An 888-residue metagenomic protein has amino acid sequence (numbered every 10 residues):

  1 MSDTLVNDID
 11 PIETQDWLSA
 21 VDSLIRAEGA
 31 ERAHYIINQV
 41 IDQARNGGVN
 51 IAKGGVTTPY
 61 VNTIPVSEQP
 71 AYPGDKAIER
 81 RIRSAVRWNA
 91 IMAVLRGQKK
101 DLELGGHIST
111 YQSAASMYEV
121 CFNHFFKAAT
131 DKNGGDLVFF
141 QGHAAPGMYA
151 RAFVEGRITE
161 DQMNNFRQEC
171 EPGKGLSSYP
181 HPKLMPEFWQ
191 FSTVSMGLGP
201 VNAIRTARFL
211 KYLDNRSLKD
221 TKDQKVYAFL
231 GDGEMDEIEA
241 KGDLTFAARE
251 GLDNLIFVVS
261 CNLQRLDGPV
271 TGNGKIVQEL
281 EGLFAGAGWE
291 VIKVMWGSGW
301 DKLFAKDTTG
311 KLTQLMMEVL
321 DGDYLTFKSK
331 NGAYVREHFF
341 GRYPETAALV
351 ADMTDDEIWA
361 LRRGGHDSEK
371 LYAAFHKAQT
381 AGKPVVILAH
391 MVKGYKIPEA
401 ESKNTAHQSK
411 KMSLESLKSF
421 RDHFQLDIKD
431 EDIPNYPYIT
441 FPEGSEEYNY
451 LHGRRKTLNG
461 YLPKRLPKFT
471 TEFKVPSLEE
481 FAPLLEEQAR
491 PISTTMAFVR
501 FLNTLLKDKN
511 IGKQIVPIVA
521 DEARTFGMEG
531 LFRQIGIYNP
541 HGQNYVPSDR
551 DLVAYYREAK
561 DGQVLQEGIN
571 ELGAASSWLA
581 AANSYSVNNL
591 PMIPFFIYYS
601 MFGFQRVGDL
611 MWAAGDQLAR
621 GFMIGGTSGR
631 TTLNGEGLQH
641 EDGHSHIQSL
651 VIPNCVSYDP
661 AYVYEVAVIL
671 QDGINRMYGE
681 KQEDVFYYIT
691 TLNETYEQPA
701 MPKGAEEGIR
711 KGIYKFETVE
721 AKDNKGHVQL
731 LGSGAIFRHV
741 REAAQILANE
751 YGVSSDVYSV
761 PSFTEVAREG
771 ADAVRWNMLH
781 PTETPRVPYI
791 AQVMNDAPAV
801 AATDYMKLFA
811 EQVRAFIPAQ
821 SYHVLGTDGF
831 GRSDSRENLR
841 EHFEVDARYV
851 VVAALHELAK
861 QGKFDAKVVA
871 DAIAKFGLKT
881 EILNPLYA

Functional and structural regions predicted by a protein language model:
S2-E155, F420, T494-D508, V519: N-terminal amphipathic, basic-rich helices that act as targeting or association modules
D3, A20-S23, A71-E79, G97-G106 (+14 more regions): Glycine- and acidic
T4, E171-S192, Y212-D223, K241-I439 (+7 more regions): Thiamine diphosphate
I64, Q69-A90, Y111, F126-A129 (+7 more regions): Non-catalytic terminal/interface segments that mediate subunit docking, oligomerization, and allosteric communication
Q69, G74-K100, H107-E250, G274 (+6 more regions): Cofactor-binding active-site loop characterized by glycine-rich and histidine/acidic residues
V226, G231-E234, M391, E522 (+2 more regions): Active-site metal-binding loops of divalent metal-dependent hydrolases
A228-F229, F257, I518, I624 (+2 more regions): Residue-level marker for buried hydrophobic side chains located in beta-strands that build the well-ordered beta-sheet
A228-G231, M235, D609-R630, G635: A structural-propensity feature for long, helix-poor, extended segments
